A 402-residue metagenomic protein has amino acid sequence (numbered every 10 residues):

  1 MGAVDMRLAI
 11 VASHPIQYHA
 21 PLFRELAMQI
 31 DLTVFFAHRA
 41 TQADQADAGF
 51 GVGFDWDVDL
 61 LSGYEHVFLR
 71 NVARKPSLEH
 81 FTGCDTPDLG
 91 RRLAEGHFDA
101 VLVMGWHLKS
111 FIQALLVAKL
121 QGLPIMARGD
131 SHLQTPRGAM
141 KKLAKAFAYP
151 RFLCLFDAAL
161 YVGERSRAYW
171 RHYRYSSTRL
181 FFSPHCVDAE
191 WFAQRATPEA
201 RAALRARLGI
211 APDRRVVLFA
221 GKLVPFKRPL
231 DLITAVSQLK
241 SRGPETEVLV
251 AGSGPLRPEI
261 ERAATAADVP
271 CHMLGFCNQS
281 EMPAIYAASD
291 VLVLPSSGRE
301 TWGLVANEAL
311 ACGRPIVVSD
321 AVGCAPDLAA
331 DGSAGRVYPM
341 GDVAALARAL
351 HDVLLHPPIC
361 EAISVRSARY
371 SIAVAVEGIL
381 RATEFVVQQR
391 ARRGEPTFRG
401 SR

Functional and structural regions predicted by a protein language model:
M104-S110, Q121-L143, L155-A158, A189: A short, histidine- and acid-enriched strand-loop-helix "catalytic/donor-clamping" loop that lines the nucleotide-sugar
K141-K142, Y149-P150, C154-A203, M273: Donor nucleotide-sugar binding/catalytic pocket of nucleotide-sugar-dependent glycosyltransferases
A211-K227, I233-V236: Conserved donor-binding/catalytic core segment of Leloir-type glycosyltransferases
P258-C277: Nucleotide-activated donor-binding/catalytic signature segment of Leloir-type glycosyltransferases, i.e., the conserved
F276-C277, A284-S289: Short alpha-helical donor nucleotide-sugar binding micro-motif in glycosyltransferases
A287-T301, R314: Acidic donor-binding loop of glycosyltransferase active sites
A311, P315-S319, A329: Short hydrophobic beta-strand element within catalytic cores of glycosyltransferases and related nucleotide-activated
D331-V343, H351-P357: Conserved acidic donor-binding segment of nucleotide-sugar-dependent glycosyltransferases
